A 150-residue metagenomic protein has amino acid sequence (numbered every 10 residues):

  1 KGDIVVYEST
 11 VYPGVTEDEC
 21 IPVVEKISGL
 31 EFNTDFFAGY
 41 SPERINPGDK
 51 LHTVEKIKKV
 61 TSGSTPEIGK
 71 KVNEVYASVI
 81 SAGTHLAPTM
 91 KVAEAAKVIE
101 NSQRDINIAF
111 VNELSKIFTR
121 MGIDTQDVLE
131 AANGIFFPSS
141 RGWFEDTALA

Functional and structural regions predicted by a protein language model:
K1-A150: Structural/interface elements that position substrates and couple domains in central-metabolism enzymes
